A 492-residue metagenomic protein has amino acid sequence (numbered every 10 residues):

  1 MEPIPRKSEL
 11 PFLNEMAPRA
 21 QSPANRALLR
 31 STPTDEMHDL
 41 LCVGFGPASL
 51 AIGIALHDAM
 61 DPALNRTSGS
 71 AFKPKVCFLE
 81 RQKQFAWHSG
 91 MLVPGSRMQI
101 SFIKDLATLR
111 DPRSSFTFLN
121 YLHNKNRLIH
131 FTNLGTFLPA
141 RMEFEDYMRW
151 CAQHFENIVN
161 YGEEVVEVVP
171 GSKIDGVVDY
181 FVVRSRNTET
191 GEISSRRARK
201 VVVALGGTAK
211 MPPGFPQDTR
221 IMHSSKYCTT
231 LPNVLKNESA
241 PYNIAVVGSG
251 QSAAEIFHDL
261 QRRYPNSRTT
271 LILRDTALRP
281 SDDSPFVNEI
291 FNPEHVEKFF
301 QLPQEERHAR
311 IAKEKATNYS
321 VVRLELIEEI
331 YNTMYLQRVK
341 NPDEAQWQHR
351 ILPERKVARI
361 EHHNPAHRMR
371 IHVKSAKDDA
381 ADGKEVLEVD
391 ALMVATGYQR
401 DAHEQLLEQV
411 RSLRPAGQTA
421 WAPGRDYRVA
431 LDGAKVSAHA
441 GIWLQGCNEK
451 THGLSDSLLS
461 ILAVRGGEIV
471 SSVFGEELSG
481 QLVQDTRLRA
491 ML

Functional and structural regions predicted by a protein language model:
E2-K83, F131-Q251, E255-L492: Flavin (primarily FAD) cofactor-binding/catalytic cores of flavoenzymes
F85-R113, F286-E294, V322: Glycine-rich phosphate-binding loop and adjoining beta1-alpha1-beta2 segment of Rossmann-like nucleotide-binding folds
W87, F118-Y121, W150: Tryptophan-centered motif/residue detector
R97-H130, F299: Flavin (FAD/FMN) cofactor-binding and adjacent substrate-gating region of FAD-dependent oxidoreductase domains
